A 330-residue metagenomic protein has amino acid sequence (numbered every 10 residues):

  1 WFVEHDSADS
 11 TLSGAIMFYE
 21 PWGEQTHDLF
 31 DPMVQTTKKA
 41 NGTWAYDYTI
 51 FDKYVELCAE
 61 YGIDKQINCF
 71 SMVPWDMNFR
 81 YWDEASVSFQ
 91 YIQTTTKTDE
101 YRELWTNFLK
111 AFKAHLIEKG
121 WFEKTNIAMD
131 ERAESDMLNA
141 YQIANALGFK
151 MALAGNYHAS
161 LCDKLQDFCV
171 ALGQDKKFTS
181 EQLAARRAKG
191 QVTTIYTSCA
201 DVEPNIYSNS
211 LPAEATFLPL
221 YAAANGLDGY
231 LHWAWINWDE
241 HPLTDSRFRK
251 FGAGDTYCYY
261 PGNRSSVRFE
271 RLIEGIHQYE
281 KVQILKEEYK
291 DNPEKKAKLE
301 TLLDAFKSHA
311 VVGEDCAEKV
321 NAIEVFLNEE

Functional and structural regions predicted by a protein language model:
W1-E4, Y19, K53, L57 (+2 more regions): Short, hydrophobic/amphipathic alpha-helical patches that form generic packing surfaces within helical domains
W1-L147, A154-D163, I236-H241: Aromatic-lined carbohydrate-binding surfaces of glycoside hydrolases
K53-Y54, A114-H115, T179-A184, T256-Y259: Intrinsically disordered, low-complexity boundary segments flanking structured domains
I63, Q191, K290-E294: Residue-level recognition of short, well-ordered coil/turn positions that link secondary-structure elements
F79-Y81, F89, Q93-Y157, L227 (+1 more regions): Catalytic domains of carbohydrate-active enzymes that cleave complex glycans
I117, S135-A154, A159-V170, Q174-T193 (+1 more regions): Eukaryote-skewed repeat-based solenoidal scaffolds used as protein-protein interaction platforms, primarily
D167-F251: Catalytic-core region of carbohydrate-active enzymes that cleave or remodel glycosidic bonds
